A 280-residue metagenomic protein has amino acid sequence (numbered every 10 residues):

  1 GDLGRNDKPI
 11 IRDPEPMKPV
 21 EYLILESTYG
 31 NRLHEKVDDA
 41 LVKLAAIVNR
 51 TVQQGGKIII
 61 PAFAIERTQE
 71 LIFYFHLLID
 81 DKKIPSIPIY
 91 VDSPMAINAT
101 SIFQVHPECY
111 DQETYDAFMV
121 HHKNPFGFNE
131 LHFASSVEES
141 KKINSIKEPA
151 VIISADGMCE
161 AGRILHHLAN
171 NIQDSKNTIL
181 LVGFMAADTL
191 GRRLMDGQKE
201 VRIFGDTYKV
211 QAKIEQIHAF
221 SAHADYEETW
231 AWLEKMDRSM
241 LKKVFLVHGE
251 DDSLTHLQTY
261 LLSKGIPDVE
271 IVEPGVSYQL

Functional and structural regions predicted by a protein language model:
G1-E70, H76-P88: His/Asp/Glu-rich metal-coordinating catalytic cores of metallo-dependent phosphodiesterases/hydrolases acting on
G1-L3, S27-Y29, F63-I65, P94-M95 (+4 more regions): Active-site metal-binding loops of divalent metal-dependent hydrolases
G1-R12, E138-S145, V151, R163 (+3 more regions): Core dinuclear metal-dependent hydrolase active-site scaffold
S27-L41, A212-A231: Glycine-rich phosphate-binding "P-loop"
I47-A187, R202: Hard-cation-handling environments
S93-T100, Q104, I179-F220, L262 (+1 more regions): Short, flexible loop segments at boundaries between secondary-structure elements
R163-L168, S221-D237: A short, acidic, amphipathic alpha-helical segment used as a generic capping/interface helix at domain edges
I164, V244, V269: Hydrophobic, well-ordered secondary-structure elements that form the walls of internal hydrophobic environments
